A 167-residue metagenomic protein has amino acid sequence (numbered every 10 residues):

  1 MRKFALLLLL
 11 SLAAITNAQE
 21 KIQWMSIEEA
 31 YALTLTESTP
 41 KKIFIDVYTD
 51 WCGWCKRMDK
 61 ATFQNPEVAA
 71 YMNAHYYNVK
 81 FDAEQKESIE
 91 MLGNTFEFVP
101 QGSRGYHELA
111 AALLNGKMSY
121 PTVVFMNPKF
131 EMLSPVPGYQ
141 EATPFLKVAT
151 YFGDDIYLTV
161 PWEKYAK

Functional and structural regions predicted by a protein language model:
M1-F4: Positively charged n-region of N-terminal signal peptides that target proteins for export
L9-N17: Hydrophobic h-region of N-terminal signal peptides that target proteins for export in Gram-negative bacteria
Q23-I43, M72: A short beta-strand-turn-helix
S38-G53, N78: Short active-site neighborhood of thiol/selenol oxidoreductases, capturing the structured segment around
K56-N73: Typically the conserved alpha-helix immediately C-terminal to a functionally engaged Cys/Sec in thioredoxin-like
Y71-M91: Structural microenvironment flanking redox-active thiols in thiol-disulfide oxidoreductases
N78, L109-A112, M118-V136: A short, hydrophobic beta-strand/beta-hairpin element that forms part of a small beta-sheet core
M132-K167: Thiol-/selenol-based redox modules, centered on thioredoxin-like and closely related oxidoreductase domains
